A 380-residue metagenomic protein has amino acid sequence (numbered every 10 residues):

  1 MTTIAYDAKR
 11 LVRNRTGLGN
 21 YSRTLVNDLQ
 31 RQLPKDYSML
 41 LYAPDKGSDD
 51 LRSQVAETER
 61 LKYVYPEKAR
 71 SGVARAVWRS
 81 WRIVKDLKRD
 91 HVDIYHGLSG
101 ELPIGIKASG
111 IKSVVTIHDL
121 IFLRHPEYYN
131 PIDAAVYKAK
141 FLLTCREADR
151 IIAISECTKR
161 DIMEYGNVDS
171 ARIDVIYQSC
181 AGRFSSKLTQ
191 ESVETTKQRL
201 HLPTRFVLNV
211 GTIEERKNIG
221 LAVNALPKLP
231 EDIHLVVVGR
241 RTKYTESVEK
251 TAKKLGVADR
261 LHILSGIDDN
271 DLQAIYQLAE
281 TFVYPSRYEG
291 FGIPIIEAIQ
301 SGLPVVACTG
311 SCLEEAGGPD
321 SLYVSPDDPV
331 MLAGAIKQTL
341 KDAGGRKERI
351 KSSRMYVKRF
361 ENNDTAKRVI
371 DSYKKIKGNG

Functional and structural regions predicted by a protein language model:
M1-G380: Carbohydrate transferase catalytic cores enriched for Leloir-type hexosyltransferases
